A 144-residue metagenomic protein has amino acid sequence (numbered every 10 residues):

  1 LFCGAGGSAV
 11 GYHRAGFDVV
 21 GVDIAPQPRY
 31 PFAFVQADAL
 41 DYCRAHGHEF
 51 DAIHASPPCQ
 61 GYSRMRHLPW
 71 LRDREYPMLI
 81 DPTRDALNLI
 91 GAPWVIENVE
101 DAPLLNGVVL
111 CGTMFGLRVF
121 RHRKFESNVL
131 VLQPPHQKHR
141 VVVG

Functional and structural regions predicted by a protein language model:
L1-C43, H54: SAM cofactor-binding core of SAM-dependent methyltransferases, primarily the Rossmann-like beta-alpha-beta module
D23, Q36, L40-A52, C59-G144: Class I S-adenosyl-L-methionine
